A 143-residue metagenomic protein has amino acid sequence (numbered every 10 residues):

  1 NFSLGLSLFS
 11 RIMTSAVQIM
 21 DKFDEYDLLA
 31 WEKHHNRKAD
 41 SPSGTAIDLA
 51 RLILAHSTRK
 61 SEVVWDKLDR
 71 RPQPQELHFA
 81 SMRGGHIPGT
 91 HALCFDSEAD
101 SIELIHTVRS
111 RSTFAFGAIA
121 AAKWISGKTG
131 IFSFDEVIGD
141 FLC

Functional and structural regions predicted by a protein language model:
N1-E32: A contiguous active-site-proximal alpha/beta segment in oxidoreductase catalytic domains
K22-C143: C-terminal substrate-binding/catalytic lobe of Rossmann-fold NAD(P)-dependent oxidoreductases
